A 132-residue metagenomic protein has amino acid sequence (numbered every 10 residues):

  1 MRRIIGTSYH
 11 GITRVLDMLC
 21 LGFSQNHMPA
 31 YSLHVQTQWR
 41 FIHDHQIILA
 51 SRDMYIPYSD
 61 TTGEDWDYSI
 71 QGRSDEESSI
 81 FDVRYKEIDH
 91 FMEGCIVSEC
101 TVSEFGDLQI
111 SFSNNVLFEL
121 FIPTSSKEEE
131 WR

Functional and structural regions predicted by a protein language model:
M1-R132: Surface-exposed, interaction-prone regions used to assemble/regulate multi-protein complexes
